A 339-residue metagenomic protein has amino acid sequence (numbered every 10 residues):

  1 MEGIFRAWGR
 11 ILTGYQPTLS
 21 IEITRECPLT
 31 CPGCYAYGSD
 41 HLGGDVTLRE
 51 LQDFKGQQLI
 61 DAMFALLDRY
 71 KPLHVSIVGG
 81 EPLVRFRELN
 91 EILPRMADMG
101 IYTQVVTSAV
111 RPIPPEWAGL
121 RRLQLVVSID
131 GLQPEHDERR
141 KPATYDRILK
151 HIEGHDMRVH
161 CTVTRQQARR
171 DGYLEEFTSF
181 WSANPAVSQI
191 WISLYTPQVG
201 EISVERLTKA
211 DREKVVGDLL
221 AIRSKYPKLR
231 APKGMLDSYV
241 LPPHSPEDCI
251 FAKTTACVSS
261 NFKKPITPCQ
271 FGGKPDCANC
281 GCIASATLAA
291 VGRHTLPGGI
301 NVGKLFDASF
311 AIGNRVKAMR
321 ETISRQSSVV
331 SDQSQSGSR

Functional and structural regions predicted by a protein language model:
M1-E116: Conserved alpha-helical substructure of the radical SAM core
Y15-P17, P246, T255-R339: Flexible mid-to-C-terminal extensions adjoining Fe-S/redox cofactors in radical SAM and related proteins
I21, R25-P28, P243, F251 (+2 more regions): Processing junctions and N-termini across compartments
E26-G38, D248, P275-A284: Local cysteine-cluster metal-coordination motifs and their immediate loop/turn environment, predominantly Fe-S cluster
G38, G79, I129, L194 (+1 more regions): Residues that line or immediately flank small-molecule/substrate-binding pockets and catalytic motifs
V46-T47, M99-Y102, R122-A252, A256 (+3 more regions): Radical SAM enzyme [4Fe-4S]-AdoMet core and its adjacent flexible, acidic and glycine-rich loops/tails across
V84, P112, P134-E135, A289: Short glycine-rich, flexible loops that bind phosphorylated cofactors or substrates
